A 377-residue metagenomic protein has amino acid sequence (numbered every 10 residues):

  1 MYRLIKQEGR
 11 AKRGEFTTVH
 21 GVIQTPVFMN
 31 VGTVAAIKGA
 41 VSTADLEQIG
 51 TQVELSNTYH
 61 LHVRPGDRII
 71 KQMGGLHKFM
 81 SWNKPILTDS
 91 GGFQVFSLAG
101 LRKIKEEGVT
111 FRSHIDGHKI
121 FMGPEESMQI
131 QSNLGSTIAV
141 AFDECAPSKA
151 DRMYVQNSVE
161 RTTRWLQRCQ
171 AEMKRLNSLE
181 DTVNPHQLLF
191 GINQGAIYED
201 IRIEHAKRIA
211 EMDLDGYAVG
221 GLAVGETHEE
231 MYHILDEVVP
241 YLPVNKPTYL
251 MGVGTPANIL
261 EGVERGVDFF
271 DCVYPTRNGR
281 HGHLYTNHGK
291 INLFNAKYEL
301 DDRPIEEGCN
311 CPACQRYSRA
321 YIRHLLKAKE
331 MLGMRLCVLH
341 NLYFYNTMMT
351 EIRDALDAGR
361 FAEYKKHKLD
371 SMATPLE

Functional and structural regions predicted by a protein language model:
M1-E15, I23-G32, G39-A40, D143-K149 (+1 more regions): C-terminal extensions of enzymes
M1-V183, A296-E299: Non-catalytic, usually N-terminal nucleic-acid engagement modules in DNA/RNA processing proteins
G21, E54, D89, Q131 (+5 more regions): Conserved, mostly hydrophobic/aromatic
E126, I130, L134, N157 (+6 more regions): A non-catalytic, amphipathic alpha-helix used as a structural packing/dimerization or gating element in enzyme scaffolds
G135, L166, Q170-M173, N177 (+4 more regions): Structural signal for hydrophobic packing residues in well-ordered secondary-structure cores of soluble enzyme domains
S148-R152, Q156, G216-L222, M331-M334: Glycine- and acidic
E160-T163, E172, L176, N184 (+1 more regions): Glycine-rich phosphate/ribose-binding loops and adjacent secondary-structure elements that form binding surfaces
